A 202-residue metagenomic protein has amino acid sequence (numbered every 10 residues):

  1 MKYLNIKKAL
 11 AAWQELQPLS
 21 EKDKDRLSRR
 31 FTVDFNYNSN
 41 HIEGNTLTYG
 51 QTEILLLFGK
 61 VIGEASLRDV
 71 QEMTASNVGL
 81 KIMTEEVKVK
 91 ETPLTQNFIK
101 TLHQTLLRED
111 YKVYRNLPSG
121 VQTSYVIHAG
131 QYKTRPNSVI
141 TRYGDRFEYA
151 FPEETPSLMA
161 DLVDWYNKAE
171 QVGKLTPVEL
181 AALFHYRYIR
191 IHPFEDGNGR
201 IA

Functional and structural regions predicted by a protein language model:
M1-D196, R200-A202: FIC/Doc superfamily catalytic core
